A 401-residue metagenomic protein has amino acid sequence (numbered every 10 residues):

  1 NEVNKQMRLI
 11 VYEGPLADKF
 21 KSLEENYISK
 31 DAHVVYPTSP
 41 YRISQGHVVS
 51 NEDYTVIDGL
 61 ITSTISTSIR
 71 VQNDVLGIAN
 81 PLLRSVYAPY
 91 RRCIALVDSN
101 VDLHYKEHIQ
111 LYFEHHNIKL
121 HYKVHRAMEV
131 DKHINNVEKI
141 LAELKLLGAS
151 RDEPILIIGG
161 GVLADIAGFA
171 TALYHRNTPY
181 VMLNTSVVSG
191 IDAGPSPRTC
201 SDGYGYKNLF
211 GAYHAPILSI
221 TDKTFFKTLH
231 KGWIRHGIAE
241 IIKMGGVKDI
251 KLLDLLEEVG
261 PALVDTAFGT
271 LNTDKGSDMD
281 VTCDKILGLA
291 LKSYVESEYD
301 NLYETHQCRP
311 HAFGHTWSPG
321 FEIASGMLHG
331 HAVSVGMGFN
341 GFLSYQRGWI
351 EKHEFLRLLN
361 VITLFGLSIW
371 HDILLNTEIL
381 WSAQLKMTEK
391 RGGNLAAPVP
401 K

Functional and structural regions predicted by a protein language model:
N1, A262-I379: Active-site segments that bind and position negatively charged phosphate/pyrophosphate groups
E2-G46, D53-V56, A239-I242, W349-K401: C-terminal charged capping/lid subdomain of soluble metabolic enzymes
E2-V3, G148-S150, L173-H175, D202-G203 (+5 more regions): Solvent-exposed alpha-helices and their adjacent loops that cap or buttress functional pockets in soluble metabolic
I10-V11, H121-K123, L156, V181-L183 (+1 more regions): Hydrophobic/aromatic beta-strand patches that form the interior of the parallel beta-sheet core in alpha/beta enzyme
P15, F169-D265: A glycine/threonine-rich phosphate-anchoring loop and its flanking beta-alpha core in nucleotide/phosphate-binding
E25, Y36-P154: ATP/NTP phosphate-donor binding region
V162-F169, G190-I191, G320: Short glycine/serine/threonine-rich phosphate/pyrophosphate-binding segments that cradle anionic phosphate groups
